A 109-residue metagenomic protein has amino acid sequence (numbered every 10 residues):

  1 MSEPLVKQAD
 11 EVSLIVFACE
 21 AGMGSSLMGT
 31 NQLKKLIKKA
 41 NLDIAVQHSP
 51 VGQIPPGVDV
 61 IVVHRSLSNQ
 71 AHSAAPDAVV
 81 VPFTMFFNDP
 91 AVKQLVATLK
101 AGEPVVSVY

Functional and structural regions predicted by a protein language model:
S2-V51: Conserved active-site segments centered on acidic
I15-F17, V81-Y109: Ser/Thr/Gly-rich flexible loops in soluble cytosolic domains mediating phosphotransfer, phosphorylation
S25, Q70-A71: Glycine/Thr-rich phosphate-binding loops of Rossmann-like dinucleotide-binding domains
H48, V63, V80-P82: Structural signal for conserved beta-strand scaffold positions within catalytic alpha/beta enzyme cores
S49-V51, R65-N69: Short, polar loop motifs at secondary-structure junctions
P56-G57: Alpha-helix C-terminal capping/helix-to-coil transition sites in glycosyltransferase folds
V60: Short, Asp-centered acidic motifs that coordinate Mg2+ and/or phosphate in catalytic or ligand-binding sites
A75-A78: A short helix->loop->beta-strand "cap" motif at the edges of active sites that frequently abuts
